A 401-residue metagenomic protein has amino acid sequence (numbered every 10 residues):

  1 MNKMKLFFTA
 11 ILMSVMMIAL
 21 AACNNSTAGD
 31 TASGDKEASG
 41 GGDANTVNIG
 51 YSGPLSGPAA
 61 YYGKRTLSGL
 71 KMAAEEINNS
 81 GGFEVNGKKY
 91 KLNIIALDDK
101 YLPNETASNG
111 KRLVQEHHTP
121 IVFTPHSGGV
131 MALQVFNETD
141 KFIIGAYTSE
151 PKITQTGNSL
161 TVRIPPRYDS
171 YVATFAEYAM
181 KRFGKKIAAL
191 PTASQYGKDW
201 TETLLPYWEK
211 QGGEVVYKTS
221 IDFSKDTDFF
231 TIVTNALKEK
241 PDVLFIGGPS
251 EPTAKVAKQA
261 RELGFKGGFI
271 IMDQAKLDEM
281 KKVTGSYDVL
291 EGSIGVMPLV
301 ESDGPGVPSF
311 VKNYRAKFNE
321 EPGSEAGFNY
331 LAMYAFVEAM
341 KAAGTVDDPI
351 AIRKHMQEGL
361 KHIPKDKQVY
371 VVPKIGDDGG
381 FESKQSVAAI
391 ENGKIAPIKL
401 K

Functional and structural regions predicted by a protein language model:
M1-N48, K401: Short, low-complexity disordered leader/linker segments with a strong preference for bacterial N-terminal type II
T31, K36-E37, Y61-R65, F83-Q155 (+3 more regions): Beta-alpha junction/loop-to-helix N-cap segments that form part of ligand/metal-binding clefts
K36-V47, S68-N93, E209-G213: Signal peptide-proximal N-terminal region of secreted/periplasmic/extracellular or secretory-lumen proteins
G41-D43, G50-M72, L97-P103, T192-K198 (+1 more regions): Extracytoplasmic "Venus flytrap"
Y62-G81, E105, Y171, Y196-E214 (+2 more regions): Short, solvent-exposed amphipathic alpha-helices that sit in or adjacent to ligand/effector-binding or catalytic
N104, H118-T219, K266-I294: Extracytoplasmic ligand/sensor domains, especially the bilobed periplasmic-binding protein
A260-Y330, A342, E391-I398: Extracellular/periplasmic periplasmic-binding protein-like sensory domains
Y314-A326, E338-I395: Segments of small-molecule ligand-sensing domains
